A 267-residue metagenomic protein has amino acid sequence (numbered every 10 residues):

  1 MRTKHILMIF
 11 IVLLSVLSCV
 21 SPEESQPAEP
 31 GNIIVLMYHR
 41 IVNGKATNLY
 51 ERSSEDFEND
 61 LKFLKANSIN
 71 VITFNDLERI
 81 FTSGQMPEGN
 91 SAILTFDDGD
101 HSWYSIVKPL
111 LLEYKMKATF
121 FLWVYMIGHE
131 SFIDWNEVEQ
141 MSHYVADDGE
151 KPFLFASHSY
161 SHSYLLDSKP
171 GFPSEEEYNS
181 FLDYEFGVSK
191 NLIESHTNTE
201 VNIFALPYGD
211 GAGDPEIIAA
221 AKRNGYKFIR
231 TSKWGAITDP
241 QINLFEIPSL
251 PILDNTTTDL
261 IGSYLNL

Functional and structural regions predicted by a protein language model:
M1-H5: Positively charged n-region of N-terminal signal peptides that target proteins for export
M8-V16: Bacterial N-terminal signal peptides
C19-A92, S249-D254, G262-L267: N-terminal pre-catalytic segment of deacetylase/amide-hydrolase enzymes
G31-G44, N48, N90-A92, D100-S102 (+4 more regions): Metal-dependent polysaccharide deacetylase catalytic core of the NodB/CE4 family, i.e., the active-site-bearing domain
G209-K227: Short, electropositive alpha-helical surface patch
K233-Y264: A cross-kingdom marker for long, charged
